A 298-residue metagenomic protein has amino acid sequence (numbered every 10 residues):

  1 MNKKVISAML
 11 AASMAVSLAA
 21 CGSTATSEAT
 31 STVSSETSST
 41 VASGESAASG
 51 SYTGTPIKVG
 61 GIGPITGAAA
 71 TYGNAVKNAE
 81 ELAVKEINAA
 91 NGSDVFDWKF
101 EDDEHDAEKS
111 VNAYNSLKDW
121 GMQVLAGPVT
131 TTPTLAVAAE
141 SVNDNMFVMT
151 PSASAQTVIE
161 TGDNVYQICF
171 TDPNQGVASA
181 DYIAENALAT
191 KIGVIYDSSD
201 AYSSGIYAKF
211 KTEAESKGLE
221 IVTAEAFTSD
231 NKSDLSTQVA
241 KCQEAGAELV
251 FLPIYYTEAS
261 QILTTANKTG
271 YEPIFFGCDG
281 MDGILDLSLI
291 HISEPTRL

Functional and structural regions predicted by a protein language model:
A15-L18: Bacterial Sec-type N-terminal signal peptides, specifically the leucine/valine-rich hydrophobic h-region
C21-T30: Bacterial lipoprotein signal-peptidase II cleavage site
T32-S34, S38-G61, G92-V95, A184-T190: Immediate post-signal peptide segment of exported/extracytoplasmic ligand-binding proteins
A47-T53, G60-A79, E101-E108, T130 (+2 more regions): Extracytoplasmic "Venus flytrap"
T71-N78, A90-V158, I168, F227-S233 (+2 more regions): Beta-alpha junction/loop-to-helix N-cap segments that form part of ligand/metal-binding clefts
D103, Q156, T269-L289: Venus flytrap/periplasmic-binding-protein-like
V165-A226, L249: An alpha-beta-alpha
S288-L298: Residue-level detector of conserved catalytic or cofactor/ligand-binding positions in enzyme active sites
